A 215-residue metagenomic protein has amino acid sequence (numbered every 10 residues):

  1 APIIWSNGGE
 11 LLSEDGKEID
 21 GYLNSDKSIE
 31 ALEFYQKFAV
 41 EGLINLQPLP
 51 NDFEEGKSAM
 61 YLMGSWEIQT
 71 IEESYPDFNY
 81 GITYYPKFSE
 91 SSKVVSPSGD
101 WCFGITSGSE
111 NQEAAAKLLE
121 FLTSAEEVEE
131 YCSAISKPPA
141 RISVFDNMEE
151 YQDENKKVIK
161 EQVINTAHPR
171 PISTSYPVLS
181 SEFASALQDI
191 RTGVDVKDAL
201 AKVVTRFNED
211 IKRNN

Functional and structural regions predicted by a protein language model:
A1-D20, S58: Extracytoplasmic/periplasmic solute-binding protein
G16-L46, Y85: Glycine-centered hinge/linker elements that transmit conformational signals in sensory and ligand-binding systems
K27-F34, E110-L122, E130-Y131, A199: Short amphipathic alpha-helical coupling segments at ligand-binding clamshell hinges and other catalytic/signaling
P48-Y61, T192: Short helices/loops that flank or line small-molecule/ion binding pockets
A59-G64, G81: Paired acidic/hydrophobic, glycine-rich loop segments that form the ligand-binding mouth/hinge of periplasmic-binding
S65-F78: A ligand-binding cleft/hinge motif common to bilobed small-molecule-binding domains
P76, T83, C132-S185, D189: Long, aromatic- and glycine/proline-rich binding clefts that accommodate carbohydrate-like moieties
S98-E110: A bilobed periplasmic-binding-protein/Venus flytrap-type ligand-binding module shared by bacterial periplasmic
